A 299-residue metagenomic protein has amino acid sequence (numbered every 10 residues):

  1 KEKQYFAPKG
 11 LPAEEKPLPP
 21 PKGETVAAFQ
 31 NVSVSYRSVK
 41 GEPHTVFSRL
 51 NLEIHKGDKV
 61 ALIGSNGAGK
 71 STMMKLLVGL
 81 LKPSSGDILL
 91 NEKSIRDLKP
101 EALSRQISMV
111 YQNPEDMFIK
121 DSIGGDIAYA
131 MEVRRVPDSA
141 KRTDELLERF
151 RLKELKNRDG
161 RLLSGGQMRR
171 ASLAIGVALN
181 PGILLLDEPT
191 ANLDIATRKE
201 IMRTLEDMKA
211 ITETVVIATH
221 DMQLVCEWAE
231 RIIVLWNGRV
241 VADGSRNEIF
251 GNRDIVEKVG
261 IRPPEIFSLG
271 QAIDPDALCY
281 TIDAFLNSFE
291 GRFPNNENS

Functional and structural regions predicted by a protein language model:
K1-A28, V256-S299: ABC ATPase nucleotide-binding domains
V78: Helix-to-loop junction immediately C-terminal to a conserved catalytic motif
G86-S94, L103: Conserved ABC transporter NBD signature motif
P137-L155: Conserved ABC ATPase "signature" region
D159-L163: Conserved ABC ATPase signature
L184-D187: Catalytic Walker B motif of ABC-type/P-loop ATPase nucleotide-binding domains
